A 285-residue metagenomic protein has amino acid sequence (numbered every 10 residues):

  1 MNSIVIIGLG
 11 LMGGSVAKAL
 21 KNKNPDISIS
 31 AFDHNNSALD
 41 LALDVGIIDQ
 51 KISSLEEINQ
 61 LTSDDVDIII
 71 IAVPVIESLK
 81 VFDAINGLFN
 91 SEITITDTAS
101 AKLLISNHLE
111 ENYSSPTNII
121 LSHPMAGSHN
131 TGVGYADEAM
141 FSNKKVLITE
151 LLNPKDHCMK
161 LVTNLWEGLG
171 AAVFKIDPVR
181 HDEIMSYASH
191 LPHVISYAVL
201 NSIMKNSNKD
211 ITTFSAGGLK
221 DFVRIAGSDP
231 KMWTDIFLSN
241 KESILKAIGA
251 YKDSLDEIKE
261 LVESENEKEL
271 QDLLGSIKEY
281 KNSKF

Functional and structural regions predicted by a protein language model:
M1-S54, N59-D64: NAD(P)+-binding Rossmann beta1-loop-alpha1 motif at the extreme N-terminus of oxidoreductases
S3, D26-S28, N118, K145 (+1 more regions): Residues at the starts of beta-strands that form the adenosine-phosphate
E56-F89, I93: Rossmann-like NAD(P)-binding element
A72-P74, A99, E150: Glycine-rich, N-terminal phosphate-binding loop of Rossmann-like dinucleotide-binding domains
V81-G134: Rossmann-like NAD(P)(H) cofactor-binding subdomain of soluble oxidoreductases
E138-R224: Internal alpha-helical scaffold of NAD(P)-dependent oxidoreductase catalytic cores
D210-I277: Interdomain hinge/lid region at the active-site interface of Rossmann-like NAD(P)-dependent oxidoreductases
